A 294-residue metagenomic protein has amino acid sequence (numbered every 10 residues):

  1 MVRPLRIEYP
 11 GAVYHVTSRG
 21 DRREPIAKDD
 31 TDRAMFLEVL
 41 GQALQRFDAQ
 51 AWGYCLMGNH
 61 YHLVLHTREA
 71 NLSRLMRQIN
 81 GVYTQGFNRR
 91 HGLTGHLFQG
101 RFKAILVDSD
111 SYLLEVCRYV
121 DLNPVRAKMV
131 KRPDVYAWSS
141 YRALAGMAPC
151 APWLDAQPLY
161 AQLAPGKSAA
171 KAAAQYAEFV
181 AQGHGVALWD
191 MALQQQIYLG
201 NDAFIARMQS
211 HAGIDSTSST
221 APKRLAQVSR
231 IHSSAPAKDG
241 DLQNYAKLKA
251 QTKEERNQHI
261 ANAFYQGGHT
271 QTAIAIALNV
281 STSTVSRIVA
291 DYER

Functional and structural regions predicted by a protein language model:
M1-G53, M57, H66-R294: Short Pro-Cys-Gly-centered "Cys-loop" motif that presents a nucleophilic cysteine in a tight turn
H62-L63: Amphipathic alpha-helical hairpins
